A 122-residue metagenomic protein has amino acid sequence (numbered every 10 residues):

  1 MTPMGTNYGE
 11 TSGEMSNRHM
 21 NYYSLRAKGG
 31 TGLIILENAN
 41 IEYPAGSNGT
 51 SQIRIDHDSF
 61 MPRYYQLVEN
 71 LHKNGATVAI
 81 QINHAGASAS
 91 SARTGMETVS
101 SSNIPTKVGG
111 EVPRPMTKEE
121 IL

Functional and structural regions predicted by a protein language model:
T2-L122: Flavin-dependent oxidoreductase catalytic cores
